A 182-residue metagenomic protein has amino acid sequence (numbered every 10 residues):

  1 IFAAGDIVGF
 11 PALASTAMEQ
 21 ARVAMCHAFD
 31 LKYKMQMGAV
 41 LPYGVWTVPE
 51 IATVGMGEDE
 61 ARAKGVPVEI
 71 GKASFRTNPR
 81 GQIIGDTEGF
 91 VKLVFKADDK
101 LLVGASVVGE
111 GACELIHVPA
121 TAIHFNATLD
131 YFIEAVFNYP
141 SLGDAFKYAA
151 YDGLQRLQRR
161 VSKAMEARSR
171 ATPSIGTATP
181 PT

Functional and structural regions predicted by a protein language model:
I1-A39, D99-K100: Rossmann-like dinucleotide/flavin-binding elements
F29-D30, K34, W46-T182: Flexible, glycine-rich terminal cap/loop adjacent to redox cofactors in electron-transfer oxidoreductases
V40-V45: Helix-loop-beta segment of a Rossmann-like dinucleotide-binding subdomain
